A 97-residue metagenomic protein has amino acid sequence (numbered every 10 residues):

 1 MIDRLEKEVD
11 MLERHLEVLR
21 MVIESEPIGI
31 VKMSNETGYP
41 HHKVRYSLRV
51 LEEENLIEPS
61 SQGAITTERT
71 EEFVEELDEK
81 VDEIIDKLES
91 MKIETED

Functional and structural regions predicted by a protein language model:
M1-V18: Short alpha-helical segments that sit at the start of domains
R20-E24: Short, locally clustered residues in the helix-turn-helix/winged-helix DNA-binding domain
S25-G29: Short capping segments at the starts of secondary-structure elements
K32-N35: A short acidic, leucine-rich amphipathic alpha-helix
G38-E52: Short amphipathic alpha-helical interaction segments
E52-Q62: A short, conserved structural fragment
Q62-K80: Basic, amphipathic "hinge/linker" alpha-helix immediately C-terminal to the N-terminal HTH DNA-binding motif
E75-D97: Amphipathic alpha-helical dimerization/coiled-coil segments that flank or bridge DNA-binding/regulatory modules
